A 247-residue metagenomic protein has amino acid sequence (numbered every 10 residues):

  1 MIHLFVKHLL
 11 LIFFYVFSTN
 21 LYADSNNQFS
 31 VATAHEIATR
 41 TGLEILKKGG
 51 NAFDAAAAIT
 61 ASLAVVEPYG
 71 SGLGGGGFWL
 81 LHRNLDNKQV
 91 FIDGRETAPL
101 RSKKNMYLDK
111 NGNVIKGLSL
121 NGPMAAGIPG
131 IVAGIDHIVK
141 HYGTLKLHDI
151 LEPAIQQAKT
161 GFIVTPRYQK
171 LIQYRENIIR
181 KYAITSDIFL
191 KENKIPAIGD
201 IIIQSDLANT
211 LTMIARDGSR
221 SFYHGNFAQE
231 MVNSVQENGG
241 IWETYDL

Functional and structural regions predicted by a protein language model:
M1-L10: Bacterial N-terminal signal peptides that target proteins for export
S18-N20: N-terminal signal peptide c-region/cleavage motif recognized by signal peptidases
D24-R40, E44, A52-D217, F222-H224 (+1 more regions): Noncatalytic scaffold domains of N-terminal-nucleophile
